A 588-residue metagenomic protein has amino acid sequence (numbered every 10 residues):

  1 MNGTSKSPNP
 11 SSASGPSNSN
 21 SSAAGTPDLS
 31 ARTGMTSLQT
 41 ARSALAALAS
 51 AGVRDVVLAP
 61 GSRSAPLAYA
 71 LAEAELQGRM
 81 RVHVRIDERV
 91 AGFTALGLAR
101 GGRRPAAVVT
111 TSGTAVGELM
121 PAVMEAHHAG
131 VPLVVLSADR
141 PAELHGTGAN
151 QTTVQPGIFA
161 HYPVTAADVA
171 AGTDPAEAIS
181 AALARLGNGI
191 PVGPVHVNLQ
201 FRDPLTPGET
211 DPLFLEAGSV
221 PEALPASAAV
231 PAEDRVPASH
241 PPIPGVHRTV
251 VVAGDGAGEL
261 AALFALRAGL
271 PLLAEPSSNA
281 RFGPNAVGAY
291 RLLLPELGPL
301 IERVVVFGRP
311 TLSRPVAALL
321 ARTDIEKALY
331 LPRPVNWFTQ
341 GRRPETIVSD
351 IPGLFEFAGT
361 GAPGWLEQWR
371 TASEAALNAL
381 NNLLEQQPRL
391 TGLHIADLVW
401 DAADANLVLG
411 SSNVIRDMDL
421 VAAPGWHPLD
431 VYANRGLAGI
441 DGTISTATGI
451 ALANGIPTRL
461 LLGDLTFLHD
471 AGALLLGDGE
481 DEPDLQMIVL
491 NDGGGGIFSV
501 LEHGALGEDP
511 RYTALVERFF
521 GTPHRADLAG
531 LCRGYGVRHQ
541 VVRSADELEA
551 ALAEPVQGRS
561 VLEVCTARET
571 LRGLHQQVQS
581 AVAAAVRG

Functional and structural regions predicted by a protein language model:
T26-M35, A318-N413, D527, Y535-A550 (+1 more regions): Phosphate/pyrophosphate-binding active-site segments
T36-V109, A115-M124, V421: N-terminal cofactor/phosphate-binding cores enriched in small/glycine residues, especially glycine-rich loops such as
A41-A44, S62-A68, R370-G455: Active-site diphosphate/adenylate-binding microenvironment
G52-D55, R100-T110, V116-E118, E125-V131 (+4 more regions): Structural signature of the thiamine diphosphate
A59-G61, A171-G172, N198-F201, V252-A257 (+6 more regions): Structural motif
R100, T111-S112, E118, V236-H240 (+5 more regions): Glycine-rich, anion-gripping cofactor-binding loops and their flanking helix/strand elements in enzyme active sites
E125-A126, P132, L136, E143-P156 (+2 more regions): Thiamine diphosphate
A126, S137-A182, A274-L377, G477: Glycine-rich, acidic loop regions that bind phosphate or pyrophosphate groups
